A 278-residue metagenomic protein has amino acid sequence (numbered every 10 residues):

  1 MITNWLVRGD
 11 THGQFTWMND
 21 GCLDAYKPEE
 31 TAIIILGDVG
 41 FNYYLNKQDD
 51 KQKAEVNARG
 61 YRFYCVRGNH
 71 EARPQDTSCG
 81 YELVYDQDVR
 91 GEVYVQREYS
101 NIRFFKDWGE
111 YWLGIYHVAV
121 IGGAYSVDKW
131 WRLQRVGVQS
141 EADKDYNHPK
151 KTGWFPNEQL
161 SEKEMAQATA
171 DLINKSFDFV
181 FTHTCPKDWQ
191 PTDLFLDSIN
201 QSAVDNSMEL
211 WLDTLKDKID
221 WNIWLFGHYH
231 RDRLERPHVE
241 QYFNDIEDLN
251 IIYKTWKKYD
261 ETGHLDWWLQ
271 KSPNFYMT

Functional and structural regions predicted by a protein language model:
I2-H12, I115-A124, F179-H183, E240-N244: Active-site-proximal beta-strand elements of phosphoester/diester hydrolases
R8, Q14-L113, N200-Q201, N206-L215: Core catalytic region of metal-dependent phosphoesterases/phosphodiesterases, especially metallo-beta-lactamase-like
D10, I33, D38, G68 (+4 more regions): Divalent metal-coordination and catalytic microenvironments
H12-G13, G40-N42, H70-A72, G123-V127 (+3 more regions): Short, solvent-exposed loop/turn segments at secondary-structure junctions
W17-M18, Y44-K47, Q75-S78, W130-W131 (+3 more regions): A short acidic (Asp/Glu
A54, R62-V66, V84-V89, C185-M277: Conserved beta-sheet core of the metallophosphoesterase superfamily
Y116-N206: Active-site-proximal loop/helix segment associated with metal-binding centers of metalloenzymes
